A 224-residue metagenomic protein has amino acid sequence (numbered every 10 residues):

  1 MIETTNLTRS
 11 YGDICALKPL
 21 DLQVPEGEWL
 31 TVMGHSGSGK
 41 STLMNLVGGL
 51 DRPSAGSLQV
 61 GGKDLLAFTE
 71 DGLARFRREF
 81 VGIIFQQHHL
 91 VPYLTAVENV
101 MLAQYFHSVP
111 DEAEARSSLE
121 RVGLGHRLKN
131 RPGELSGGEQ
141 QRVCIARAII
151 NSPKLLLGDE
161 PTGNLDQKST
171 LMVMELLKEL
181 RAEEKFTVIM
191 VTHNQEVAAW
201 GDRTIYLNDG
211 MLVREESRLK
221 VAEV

Functional and structural regions predicted by a protein language model:
M1-L207: ABC family nucleotide-binding domain
G27, S217-R218: Short A/G/S/P-biased low-complexity tracts
T204-S217: H-loop (His-switch) and adjacent beta-strand-loop-beta switch element of ABC-type ATPase nucleotide-binding domains
L219-V224: ABC ATPase nucleotide-binding domains
